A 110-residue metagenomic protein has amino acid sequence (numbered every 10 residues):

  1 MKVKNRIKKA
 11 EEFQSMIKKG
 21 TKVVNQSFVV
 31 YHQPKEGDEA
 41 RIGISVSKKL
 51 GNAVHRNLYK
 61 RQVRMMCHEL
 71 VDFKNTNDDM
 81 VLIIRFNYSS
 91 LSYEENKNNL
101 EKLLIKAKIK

Functional and structural regions predicted by a protein language model:
M1-K110: Positively charged, solvent-exposed patches that mediate nucleic-acid binding
